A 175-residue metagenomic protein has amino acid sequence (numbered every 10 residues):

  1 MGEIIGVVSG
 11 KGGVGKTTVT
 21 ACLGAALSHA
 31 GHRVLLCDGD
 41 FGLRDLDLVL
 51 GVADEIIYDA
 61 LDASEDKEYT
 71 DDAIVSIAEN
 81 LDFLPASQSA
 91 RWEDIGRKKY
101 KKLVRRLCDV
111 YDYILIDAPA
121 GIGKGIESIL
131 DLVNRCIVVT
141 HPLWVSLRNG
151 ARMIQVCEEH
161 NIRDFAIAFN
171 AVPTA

Functional and structural regions predicted by a protein language model:
M1-E3, A30-R33, A78-E79, V110-Y111 (+2 more regions): Short coil/turn connectors at secondary-structure junctions
G2-G39: Walker A/P-loop phosphate-binding motif and the immediately C-terminal alpha-helix
I5, C37, D82-L84, I137 (+1 more regions): Hydrophobic/aromatic beta-strand patches that form the interior of the parallel beta-sheet core in alpha/beta enzyme
S9, D38, P85-Q88, A118 (+1 more regions): Flexible glycine-/small-residue-rich
G13, L43, A90, V145 (+1 more regions): Flexible, glycine-rich phosphate/dinucleotide-binding loops and adjacent beta-alpha linkers at cofactor/substrate
L36-D109: P-loop/Walker-type NTP enzyme "switch/lid" segment
K98, K102, R106-D109, Y113-A175: Conserved catalytic-core segment of NTP-binding enzymes
